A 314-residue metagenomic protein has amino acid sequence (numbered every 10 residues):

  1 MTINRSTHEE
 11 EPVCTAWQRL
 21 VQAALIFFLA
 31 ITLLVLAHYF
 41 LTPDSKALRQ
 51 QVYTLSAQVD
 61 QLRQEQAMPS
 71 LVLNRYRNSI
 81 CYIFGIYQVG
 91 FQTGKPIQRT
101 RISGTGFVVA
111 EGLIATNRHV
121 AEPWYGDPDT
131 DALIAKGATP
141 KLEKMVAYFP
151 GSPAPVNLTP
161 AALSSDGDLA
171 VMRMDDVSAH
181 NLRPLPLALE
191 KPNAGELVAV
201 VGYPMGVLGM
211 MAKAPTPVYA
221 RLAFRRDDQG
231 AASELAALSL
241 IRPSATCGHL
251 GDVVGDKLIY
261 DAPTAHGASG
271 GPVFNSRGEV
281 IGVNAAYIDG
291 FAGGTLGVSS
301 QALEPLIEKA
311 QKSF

Functional and structural regions predicted by a protein language model:
T2-L48: Single-pass membrane-anchoring alpha-helices
D44-V108, I114-R118, G167-A170, L182 (+3 more regions): N-terminal activation segment of mature serine protease catalytic domains
I86, P150-S152, M172-H180, P186-E190 (+1 more regions): A structural micro-motif recognizing beta-strand termini and the immediately following turn/loop segments
K95-I97, A162-G167, L238-K257, K309: Gly/Ser-enriched beta-turn/beta-hairpin loop segments
F107, A245, H249-L250, P263-N284: Catalytic nucleophile loop of clan PA
A110-E111, A115-S164, V177, Y203 (+1 more regions): Catalytic-histidine neighborhood of serine endopeptidases, predominantly the chymotrypsin-like S1/PA family
R183-G255, A265, N284-T295: Flexible, gly/ser-rich surface segments that form the specificity/activation loops bordering the active-site cleft
L240, F274-F314: C-terminal subregion of chymotrypsin/trypsin-like serine protease catalytic domains
